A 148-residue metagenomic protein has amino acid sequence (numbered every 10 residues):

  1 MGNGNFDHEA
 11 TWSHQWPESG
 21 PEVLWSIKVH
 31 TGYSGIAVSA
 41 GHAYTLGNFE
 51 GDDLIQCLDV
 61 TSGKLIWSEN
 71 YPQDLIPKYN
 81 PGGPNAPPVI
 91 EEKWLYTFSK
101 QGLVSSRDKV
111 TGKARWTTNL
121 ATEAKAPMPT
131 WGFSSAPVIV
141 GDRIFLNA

Functional and structural regions predicted by a protein language model:
M1-A148: Noncatalytic, solvent-exposed loop/strand surfaces of beta-propeller-type extracellular/periplasmic domains
